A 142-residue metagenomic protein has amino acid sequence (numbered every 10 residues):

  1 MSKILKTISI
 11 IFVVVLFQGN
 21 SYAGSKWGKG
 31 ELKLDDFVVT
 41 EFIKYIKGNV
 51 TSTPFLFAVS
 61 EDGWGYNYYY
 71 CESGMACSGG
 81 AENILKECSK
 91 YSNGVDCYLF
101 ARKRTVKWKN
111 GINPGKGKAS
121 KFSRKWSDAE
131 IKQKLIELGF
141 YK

Functional and structural regions predicted by a protein language model:
M1-A23: Classical Sec-dependent N-terminal signal peptides that target proteins to the secretory pathway
A23-K142: Secreted/extracellular ectodomain signature
